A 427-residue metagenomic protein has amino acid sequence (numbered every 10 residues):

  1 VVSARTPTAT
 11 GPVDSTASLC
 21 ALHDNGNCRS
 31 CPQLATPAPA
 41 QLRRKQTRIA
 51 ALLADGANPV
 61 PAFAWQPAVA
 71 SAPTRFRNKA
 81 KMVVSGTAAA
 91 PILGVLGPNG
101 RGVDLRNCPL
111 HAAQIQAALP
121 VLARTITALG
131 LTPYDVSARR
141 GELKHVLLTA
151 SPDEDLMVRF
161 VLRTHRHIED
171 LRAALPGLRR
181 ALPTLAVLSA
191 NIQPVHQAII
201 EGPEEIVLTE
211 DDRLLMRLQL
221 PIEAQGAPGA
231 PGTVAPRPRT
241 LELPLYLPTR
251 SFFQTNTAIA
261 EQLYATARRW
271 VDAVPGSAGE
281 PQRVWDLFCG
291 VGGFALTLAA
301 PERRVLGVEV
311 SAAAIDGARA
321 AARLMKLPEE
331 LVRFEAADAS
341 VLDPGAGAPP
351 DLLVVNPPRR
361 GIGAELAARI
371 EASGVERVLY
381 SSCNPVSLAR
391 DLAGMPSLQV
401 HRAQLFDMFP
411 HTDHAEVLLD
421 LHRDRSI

Functional and structural regions predicted by a protein language model:
V1-L34, A38, I427: Basic Arg/Gly/Lys-rich low-complexity intrinsically disordered segments
V1-T10, H167-R172, P176, R180-I427: Rossmann-like S-adenosyl-L-methionine
A17-S18, N27-A138, L148-D153, T164-I168: Extended interfacial segments that mediate partner engagement and assembly in macromolecular machines
S71-R77, L143-H145, W285, V291: Feature of Fe-S/electron-transfer and energy-metabolism proteins that preferentially highlights extended coupling
N78, L156, P281-Q282: Nucleotide donor/acceptor-binding cores
S85, L148, E154-R163, P244-P248 (+1 more regions): Short, aliphatic-rich beta-strand segments
G94-P98, R159, A318: Short, acidic/hydrophobic/Gly-rich beta-strand patch recurrent on exposed beta strands that often constitutes part
